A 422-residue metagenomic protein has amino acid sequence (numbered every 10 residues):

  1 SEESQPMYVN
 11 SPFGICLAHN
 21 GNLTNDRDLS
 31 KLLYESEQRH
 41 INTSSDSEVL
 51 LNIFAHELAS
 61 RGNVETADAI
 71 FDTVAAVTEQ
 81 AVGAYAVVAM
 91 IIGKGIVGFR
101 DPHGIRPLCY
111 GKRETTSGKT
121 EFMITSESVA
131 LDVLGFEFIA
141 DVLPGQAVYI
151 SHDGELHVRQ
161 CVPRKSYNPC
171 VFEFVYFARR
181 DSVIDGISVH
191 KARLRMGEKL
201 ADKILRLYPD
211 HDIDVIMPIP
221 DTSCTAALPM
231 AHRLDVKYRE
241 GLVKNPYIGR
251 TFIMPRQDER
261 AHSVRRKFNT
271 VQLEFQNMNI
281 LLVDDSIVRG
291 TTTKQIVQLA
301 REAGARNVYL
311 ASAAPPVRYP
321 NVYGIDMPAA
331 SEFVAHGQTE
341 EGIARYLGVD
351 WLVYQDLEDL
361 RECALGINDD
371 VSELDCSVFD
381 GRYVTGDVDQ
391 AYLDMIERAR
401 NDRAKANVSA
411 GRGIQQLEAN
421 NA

Functional and structural regions predicted by a protein language model:
S1-P144, Y149-D214, I219, N307: Conserved short alpha-helical segments that host acidic/polar catalytic motifs at enzyme active sites
N25, I96, I105-P107, L131-V133 (+6 more regions): Flexible loop/turn segments at secondary-structure boundaries
E48-I53, Y238-R250, Y346-A364: A conserved beta-strand->alpha-helix junction
N52-D68, P220, L228-R250: Amphipathic alpha-helical
A76, V129-A130, L134-F138, V142-Q146 (+6 more regions): Phosphate/diphosphate-binding loops
T78, G93-G95, R100, T120-E121 (+2 more regions): PRPP-dependent phosphoribosyltransferase catalytic core
I216-I219, S223-M230, L234, Y238 (+2 more regions): Extended, hydrophobic alpha-helical segments in both membrane/secreted and soluble proteins
R233-I280, T291, R318-P328: Short, glycine/charge-rich flexible loops or terminal/linker lids adjacent to PRPP-binding catalytic cores
